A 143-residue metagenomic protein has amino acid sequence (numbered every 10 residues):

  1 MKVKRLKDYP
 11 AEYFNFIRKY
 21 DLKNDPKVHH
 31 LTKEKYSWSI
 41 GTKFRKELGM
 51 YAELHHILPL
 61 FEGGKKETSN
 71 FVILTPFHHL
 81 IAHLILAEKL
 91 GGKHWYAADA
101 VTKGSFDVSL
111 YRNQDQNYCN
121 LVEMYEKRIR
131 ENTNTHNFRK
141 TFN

Functional and structural regions predicted by a protein language model:
M1-T42, G64-K65, S69: Short, charged surface segments at domain edges that flank catalytic/cofactor-binding sites
L6, A52, I57, L84 (+2 more regions): Arg/Lys-rich, low-complexity, intrinsically disordered basic segments
F16, I85, R128, N132: Residues that form generic nucleotide/phosphate-binding pockets
K33, L58-P59, R139: Intrinsic structural disorder/low-complexity segments
S37-L74: Histidine-centered nuclease catalytic patch
H55-H56, H78-H79, H83, H136: Histidine-centered active-site/metal-ligand motif
F71-W95: Short Cys/His-centered divalent metal-binding micro-motifs
G104-N143: Secondary-structure boundary/linker elements at domain or insertion junctions
